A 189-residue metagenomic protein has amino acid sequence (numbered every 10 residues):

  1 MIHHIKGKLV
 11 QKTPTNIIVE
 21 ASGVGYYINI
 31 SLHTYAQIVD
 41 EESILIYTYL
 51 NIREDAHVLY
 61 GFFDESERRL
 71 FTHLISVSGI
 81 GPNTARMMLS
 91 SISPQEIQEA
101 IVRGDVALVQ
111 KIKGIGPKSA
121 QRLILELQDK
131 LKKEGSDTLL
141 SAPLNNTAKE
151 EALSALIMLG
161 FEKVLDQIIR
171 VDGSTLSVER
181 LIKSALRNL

Functional and structural regions predicted by a protein language model:
M1-S76, E179-L189: Structure-specific DNA junction-binding interface
H57-F62, P82-I101, R122-K133: Amphipathic, charged-and-aliphatic alpha-helical interface segments that function as noncatalytic docking
E65-R69, E99-D105: Long, contiguous secondary-structure blocks with strong helical propensity
V77, S91, R103-G104, I112 (+3 more regions): Conserved, well-folded catalytic cores of nucleic-acid-processing and energy-transducing macromolecular machines
A85, A120, A152-L156: Small-residue (primarily alanine) positions within well-ordered alpha-helices, especially packing/interaction faces
A100, S136-L189: Low-complexity, acidic/Ser/Thr- and charged residue-rich accessory regions of DNA metabolism proteins
